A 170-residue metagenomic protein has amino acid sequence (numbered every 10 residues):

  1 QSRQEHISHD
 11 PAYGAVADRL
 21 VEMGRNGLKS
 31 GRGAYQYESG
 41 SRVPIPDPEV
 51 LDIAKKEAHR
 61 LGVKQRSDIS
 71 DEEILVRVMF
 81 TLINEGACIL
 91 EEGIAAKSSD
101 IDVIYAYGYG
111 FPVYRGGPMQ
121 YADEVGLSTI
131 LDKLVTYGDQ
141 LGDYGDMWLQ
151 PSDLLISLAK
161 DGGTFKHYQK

Functional and structural regions predicted by a protein language model:
Q1-K170: N-terminal glycine-rich phosphate-binding loop for ADP-containing cofactors
